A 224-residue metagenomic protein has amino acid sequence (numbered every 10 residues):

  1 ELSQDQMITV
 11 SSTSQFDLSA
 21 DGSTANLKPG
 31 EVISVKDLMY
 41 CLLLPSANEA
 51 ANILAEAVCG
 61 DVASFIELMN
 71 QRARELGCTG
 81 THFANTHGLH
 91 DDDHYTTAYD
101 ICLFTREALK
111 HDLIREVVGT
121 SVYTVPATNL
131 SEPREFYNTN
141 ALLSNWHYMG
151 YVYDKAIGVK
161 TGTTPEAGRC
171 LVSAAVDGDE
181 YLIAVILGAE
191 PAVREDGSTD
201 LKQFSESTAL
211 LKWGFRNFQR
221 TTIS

Functional and structural regions predicted by a protein language model:
E1-Y99, T105-D112: Active-site-adjacent loops and short helices of periplasmic peptidoglycan-processing enzymes
C78-T79, H90-Y95, Y99-S224: Domain-terminus/edge residues, biased toward the C-terminal soluble/receptor-binding domains of extracytoplasmic
